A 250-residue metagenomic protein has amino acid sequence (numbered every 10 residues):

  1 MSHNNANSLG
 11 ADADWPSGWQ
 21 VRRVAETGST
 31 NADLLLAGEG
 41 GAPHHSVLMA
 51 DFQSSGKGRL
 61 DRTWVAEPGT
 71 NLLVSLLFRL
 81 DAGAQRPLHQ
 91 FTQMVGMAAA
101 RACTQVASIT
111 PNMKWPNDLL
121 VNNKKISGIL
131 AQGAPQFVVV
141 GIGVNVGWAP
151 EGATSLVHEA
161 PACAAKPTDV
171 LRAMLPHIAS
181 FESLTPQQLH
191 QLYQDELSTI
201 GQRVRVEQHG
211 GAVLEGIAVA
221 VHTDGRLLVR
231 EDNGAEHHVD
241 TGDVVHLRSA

Functional and structural regions predicted by a protein language model:
M1-Q105, A250: N-terminal lobe of the biotin/lipoate ligase/transferase fold
S2-A6, D14-S17, G83-P111, V121-A250: Long, positively charged amphipathic alpha-helical accessory segments at protein N-termini or as interdomain linkers
A25, M113-W115: Short loop/edge segments at beta-strand edges and connector loops that shape dinucleotide/nucleotide cofactor-binding
